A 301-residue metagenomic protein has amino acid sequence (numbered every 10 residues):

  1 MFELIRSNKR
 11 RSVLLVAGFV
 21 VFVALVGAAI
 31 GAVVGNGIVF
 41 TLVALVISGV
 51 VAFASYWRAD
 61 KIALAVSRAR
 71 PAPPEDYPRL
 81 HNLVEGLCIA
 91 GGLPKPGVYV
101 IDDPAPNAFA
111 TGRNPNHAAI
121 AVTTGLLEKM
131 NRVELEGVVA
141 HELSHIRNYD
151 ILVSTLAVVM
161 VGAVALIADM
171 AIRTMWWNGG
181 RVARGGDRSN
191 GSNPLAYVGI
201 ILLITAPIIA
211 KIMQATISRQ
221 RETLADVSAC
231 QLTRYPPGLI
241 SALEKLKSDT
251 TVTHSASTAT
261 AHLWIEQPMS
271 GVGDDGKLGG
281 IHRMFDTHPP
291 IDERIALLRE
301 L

Functional and structural regions predicted by a protein language model:
M1-V20, V33, G37-L42, I47-Y197 (+1 more regions): Polar-ligand-bearing catalytic/cofactor-coordination segments of membrane-embedded or membrane-tethered inner-membrane
F22-G31: Membrane-embedded alpha-helical segments in integral membrane proteins
